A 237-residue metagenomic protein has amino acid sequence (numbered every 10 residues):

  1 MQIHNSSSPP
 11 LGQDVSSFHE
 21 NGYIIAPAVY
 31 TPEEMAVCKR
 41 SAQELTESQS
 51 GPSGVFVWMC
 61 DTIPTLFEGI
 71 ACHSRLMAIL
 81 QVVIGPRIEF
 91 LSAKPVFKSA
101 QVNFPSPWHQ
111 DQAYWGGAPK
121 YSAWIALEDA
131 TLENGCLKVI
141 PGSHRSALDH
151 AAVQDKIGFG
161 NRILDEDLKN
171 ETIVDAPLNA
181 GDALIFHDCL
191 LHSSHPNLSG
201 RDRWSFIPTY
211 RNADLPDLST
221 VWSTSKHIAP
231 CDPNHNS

Functional and structural regions predicted by a protein language model:
M1-G116, A152, S225-S237: Non-heme Fe(II)-dependent double-stranded beta-helix
E33, S99, T131, S146 (+2 more regions): Feature marks short, surface-exposed loop/turn motifs that line or immediately flank catalytic pockets and channel
P86, Q110-A113, I125-C136, S143-H144: Active-site region of the double-stranded beta-helix
P105-A113, L190-H195, P208, N212: Histidine-centered catalytic micro-motifs
P107-K120, E171-T172, L178, R201: A short beta-loop-beta micro-motif enriched in histidine and acidic residues
A123-I125, P141, R201-P216: A short hydrophobic beta-strand segment most commonly corresponding to one strand of the jelly-roll/cupin
L132-H195, L215, H227: Double-stranded beta-helix
P196-L198, D217-V221: Short conserved micro-motifs at the rims of enzyme active sites and ligand-binding pockets
